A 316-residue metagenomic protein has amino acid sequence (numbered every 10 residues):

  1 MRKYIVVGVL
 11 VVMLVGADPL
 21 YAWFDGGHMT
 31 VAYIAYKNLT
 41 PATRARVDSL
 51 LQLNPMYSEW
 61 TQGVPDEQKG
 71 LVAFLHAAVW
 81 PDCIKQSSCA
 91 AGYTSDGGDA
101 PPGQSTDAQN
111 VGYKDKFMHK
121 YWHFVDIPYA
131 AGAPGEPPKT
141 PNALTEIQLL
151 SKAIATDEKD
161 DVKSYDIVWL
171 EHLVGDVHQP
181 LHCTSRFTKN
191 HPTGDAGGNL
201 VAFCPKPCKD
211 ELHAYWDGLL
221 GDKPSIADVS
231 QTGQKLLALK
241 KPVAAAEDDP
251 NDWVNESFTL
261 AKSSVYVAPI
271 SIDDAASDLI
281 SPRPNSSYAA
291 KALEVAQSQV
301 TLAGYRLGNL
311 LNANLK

Functional and structural regions predicted by a protein language model:
R2-G8: Sec-dependent signal peptide recognition, specifically the positively charged N-region followed immediately by
Y21-L173, P180, S185-K316: N-terminal, motif-rich segments that launch catalysis or mediate targeting to/interaction with membranes, typified by
